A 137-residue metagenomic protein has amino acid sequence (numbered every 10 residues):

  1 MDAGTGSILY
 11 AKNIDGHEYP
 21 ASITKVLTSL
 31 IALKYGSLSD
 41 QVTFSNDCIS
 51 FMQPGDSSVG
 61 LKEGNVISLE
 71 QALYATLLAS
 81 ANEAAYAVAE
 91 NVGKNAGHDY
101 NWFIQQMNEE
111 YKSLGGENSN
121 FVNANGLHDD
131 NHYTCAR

Functional and structural regions predicted by a protein language model:
M1-A136: Active-site-adjacent loops and short helices of periplasmic peptidoglycan-processing enzymes
